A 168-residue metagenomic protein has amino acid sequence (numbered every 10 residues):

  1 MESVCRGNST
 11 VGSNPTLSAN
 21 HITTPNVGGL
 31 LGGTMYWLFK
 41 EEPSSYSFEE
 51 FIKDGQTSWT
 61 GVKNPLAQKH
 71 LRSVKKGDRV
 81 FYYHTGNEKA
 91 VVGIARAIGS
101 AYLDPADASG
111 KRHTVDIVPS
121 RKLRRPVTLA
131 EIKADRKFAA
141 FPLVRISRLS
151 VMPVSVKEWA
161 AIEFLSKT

Functional and structural regions predicted by a protein language model:
I22-G32: N-terminal, intrinsically disordered charge-dense segments
L30-K76, S166-T168: Compositionally biased, charged N-terminal/linker segments
G33-P43, D104-T168: Contiguous surface segments at macromolecular interaction interfaces
F81-Y82, R96: Hydrophobic beta-strand signal
Y83-K89: Short, charged beta-turn/beta-strand-edge "cap" motif at the junction between a beta-strand and an adjacent loop
A90-S100: Short beta-strand-centered aromatic/proline hotspots
